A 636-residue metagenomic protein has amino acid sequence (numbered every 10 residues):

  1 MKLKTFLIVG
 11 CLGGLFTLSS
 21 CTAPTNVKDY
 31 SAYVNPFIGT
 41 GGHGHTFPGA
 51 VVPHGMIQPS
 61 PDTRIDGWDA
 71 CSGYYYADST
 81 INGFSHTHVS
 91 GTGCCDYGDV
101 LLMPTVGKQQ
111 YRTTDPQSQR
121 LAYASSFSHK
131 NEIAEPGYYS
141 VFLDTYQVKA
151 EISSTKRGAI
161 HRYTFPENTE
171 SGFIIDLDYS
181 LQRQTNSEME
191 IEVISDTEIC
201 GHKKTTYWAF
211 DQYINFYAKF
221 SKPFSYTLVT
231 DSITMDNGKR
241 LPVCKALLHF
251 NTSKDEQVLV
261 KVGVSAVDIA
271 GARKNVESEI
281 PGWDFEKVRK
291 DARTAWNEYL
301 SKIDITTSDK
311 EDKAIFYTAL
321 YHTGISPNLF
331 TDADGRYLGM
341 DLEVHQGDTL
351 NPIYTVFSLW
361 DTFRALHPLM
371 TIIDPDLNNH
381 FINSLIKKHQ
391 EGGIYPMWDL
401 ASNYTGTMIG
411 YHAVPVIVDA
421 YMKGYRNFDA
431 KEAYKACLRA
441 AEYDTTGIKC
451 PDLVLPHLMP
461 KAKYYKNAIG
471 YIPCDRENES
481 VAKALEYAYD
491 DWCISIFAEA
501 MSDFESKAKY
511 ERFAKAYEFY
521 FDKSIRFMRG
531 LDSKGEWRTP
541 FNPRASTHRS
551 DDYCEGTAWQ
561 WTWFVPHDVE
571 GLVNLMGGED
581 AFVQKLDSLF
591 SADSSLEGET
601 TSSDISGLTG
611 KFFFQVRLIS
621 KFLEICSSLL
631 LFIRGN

Functional and structural regions predicted by a protein language model:
M1-I8: Bacterial N-terminal signal peptides that target proteins for export
I8-F16: Hydrophobic helical h-region of N-terminal Sec-dependent signal peptides in bacterial secretory/periplasmic proteins
L12, T22-T25: In a subset of proteins, long, contiguous C-terminal domains/tails are tracked
L18-S20: C-terminal motif of bacterial Sec signal peptides marking the signal peptidase cleavage site
P24-H367, T371-P415, Y421-L485, C493-F519 (+4 more regions): Accessory carbohydrate-recognition regions in carbohydrate-active enzymes
D490: ATP-dependent phospho-/nucleotidyl transfer catalytic cores
